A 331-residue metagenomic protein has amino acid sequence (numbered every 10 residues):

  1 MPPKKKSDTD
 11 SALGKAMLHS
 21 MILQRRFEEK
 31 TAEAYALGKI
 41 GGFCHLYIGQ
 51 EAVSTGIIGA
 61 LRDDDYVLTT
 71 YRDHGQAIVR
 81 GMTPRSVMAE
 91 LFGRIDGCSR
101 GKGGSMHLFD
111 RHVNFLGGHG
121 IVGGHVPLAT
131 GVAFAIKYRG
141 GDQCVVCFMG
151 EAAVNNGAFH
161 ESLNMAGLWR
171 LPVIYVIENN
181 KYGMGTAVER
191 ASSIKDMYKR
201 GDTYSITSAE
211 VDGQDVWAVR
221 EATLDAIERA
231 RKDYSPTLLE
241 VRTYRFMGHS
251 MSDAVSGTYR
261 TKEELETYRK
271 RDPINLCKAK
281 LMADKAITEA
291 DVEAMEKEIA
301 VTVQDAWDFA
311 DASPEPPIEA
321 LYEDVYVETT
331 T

Functional and structural regions predicted by a protein language model:
M1-V53, M247-H249, A254-T258, K262-T331: Conserved acidic/glycine
E29-A32, L37-W169, A187-S193, Y198 (+1 more regions): Cofactor-binding active-site loop characterized by glycine-rich and histidine/acidic residues
V53-S54, V79, G185-T186, R220 (+2 more regions): Short Asp/Glu-rich motifs
Y71, V241-R245, V325: A general secondary-structure junction signal
M106-H107, P236, V325-Y326: Generic preference for hydrophobic/aromatic residues in regular secondary structure cores
N114-A312: Glycine-rich ThDP/TPP pyrophosphate-binding loop and its adjacent helix/strand module within ThDP-dependent enzymes
